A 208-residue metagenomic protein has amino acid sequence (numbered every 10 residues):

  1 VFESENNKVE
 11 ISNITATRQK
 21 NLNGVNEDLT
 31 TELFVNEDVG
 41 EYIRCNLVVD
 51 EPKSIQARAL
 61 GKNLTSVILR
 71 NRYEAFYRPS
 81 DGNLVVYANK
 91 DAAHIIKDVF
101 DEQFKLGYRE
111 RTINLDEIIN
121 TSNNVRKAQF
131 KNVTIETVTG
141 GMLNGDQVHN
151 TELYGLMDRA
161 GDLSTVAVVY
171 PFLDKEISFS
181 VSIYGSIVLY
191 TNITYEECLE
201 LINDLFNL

Functional and structural regions predicted by a protein language model:
V1, C45-D50, V166-Y170, S186-L189: Short, hydrophobic/proline-enriched secondary-structure or compact coil segments at domain edges
V1-D81, K90-G155, T194-L208: Intrinsically disordered, low-complexity polar/charged tails and linkers
G40-R44, D81-N83, L163-T165, Y184-S186: A generic structural signal for beta-strand entry/edge sites
V86-Y87: Catalytic palm subdomain of template-directed nucleic-acid polymerases, centered on the conserved carboxylate motif
T139-F179: Composition-driven recognition of glycine/serine/threonine/acidic- and proline-rich low-complexity segments and repeats
L173-L208: C-terminal structured interaction module
